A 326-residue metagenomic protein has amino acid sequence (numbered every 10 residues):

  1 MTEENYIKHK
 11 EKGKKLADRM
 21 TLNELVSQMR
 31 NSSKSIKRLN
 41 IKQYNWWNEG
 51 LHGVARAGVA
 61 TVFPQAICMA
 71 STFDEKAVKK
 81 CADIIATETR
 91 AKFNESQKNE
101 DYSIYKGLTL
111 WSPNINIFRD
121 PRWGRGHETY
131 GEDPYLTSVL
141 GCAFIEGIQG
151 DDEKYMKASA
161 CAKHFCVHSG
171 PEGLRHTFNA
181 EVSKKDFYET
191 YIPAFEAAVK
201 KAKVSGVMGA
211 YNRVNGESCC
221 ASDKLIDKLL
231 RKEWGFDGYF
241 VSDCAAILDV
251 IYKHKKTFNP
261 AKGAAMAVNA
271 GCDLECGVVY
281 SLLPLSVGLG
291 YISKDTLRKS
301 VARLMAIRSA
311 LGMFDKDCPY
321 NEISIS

Functional and structural regions predicted by a protein language model:
M1-S326: Glycoside hydrolase catalytic-domain context in secreted enzymes
